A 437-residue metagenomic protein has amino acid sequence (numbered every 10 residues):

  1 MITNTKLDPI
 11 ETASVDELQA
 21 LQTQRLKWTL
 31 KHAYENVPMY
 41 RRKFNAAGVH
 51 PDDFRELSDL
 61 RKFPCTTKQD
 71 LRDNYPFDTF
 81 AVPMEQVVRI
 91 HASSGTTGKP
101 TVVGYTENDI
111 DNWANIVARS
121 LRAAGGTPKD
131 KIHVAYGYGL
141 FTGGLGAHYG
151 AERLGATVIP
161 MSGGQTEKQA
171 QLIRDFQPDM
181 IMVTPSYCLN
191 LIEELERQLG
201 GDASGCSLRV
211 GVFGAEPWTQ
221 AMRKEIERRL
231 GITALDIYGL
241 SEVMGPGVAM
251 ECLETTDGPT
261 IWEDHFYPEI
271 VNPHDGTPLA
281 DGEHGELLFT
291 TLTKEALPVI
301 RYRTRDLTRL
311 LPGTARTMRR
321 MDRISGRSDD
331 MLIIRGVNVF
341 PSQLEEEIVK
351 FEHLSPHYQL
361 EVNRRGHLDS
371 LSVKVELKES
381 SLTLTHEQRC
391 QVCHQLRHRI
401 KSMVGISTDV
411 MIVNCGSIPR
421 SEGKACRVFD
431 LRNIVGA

Functional and structural regions predicted by a protein language model:
M1-A92, T97-N115, R119-A123, T127-K129 (+6 more regions): Nucleotide 5′-phosphate-binding alpha/beta core
A33, S93-T96, I132, I181 (+4 more regions): Conserved S/T- and glycine-rich ATP-binding loop of Class I adenylate-forming
E107-S120, K131-N190: AMP-binding/adenylate-forming
L121-G126, G150, D202-A203: Glycine-rich helix-loop-beta junction characteristic of Rossmann-like nucleotide cofactor-binding loops
K131, Q198-W218: Conserved helix-loop-beta element of the AMP-binding
I181, L288, L292-V404, G423: AMP-binding/adenylate-forming catalytic core of the ANL superfamily
C188-S207, K224-R229: Adenylate-forming
W218-T314: Conserved AMP-binding/adenylate-forming
